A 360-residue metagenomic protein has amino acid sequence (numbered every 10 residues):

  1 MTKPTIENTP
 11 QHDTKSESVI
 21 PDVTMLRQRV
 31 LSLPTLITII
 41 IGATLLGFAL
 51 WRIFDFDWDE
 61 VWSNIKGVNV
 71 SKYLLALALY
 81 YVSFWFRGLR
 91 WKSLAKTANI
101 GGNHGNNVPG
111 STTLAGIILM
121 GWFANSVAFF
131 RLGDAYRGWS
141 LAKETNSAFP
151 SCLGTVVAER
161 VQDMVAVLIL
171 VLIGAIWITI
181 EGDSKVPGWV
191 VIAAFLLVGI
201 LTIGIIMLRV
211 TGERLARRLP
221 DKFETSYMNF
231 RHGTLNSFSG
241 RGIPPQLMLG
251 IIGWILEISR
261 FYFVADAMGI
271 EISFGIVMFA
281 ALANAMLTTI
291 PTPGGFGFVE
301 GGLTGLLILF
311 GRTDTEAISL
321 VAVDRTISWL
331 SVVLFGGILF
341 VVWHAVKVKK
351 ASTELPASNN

Functional and structural regions predicted by a protein language model:
T2-L119, W177, E181-T289, I327-N360: Predominantly cytoplasmic-facing regulatory/coupling regions of multi-pass membrane proteins
W85-W91, A128-R137, G275, T288-T304: Transmembrane helix boundary and interhelical junction motifs in multipass membrane proteins
A95-I100, A115-N146: Extended non-transmembrane interhelical loops and adjacent amphipathic helices of multipass membrane proteins
A98-V108, L141-C152, I308-T315, W343-V346: Juxtamembrane helix-boundary/capping and inter-helix hinge elements in multi-pass membrane proteins
S111-G116, D134-A135, T145-R160, T313-V323: Membrane-interface alpha-helices at helix entry/exit sites of multi-pass transporters
M120, A124-A128, L153-I176, S319-F335: Membrane-embedded alpha-helical segments of transport systems, primarily multispan ion/solute transporters
P293-G295, G301-R325: Hydrophobic alpha-helical transmembrane segments in multi-pass integral membrane proteins
